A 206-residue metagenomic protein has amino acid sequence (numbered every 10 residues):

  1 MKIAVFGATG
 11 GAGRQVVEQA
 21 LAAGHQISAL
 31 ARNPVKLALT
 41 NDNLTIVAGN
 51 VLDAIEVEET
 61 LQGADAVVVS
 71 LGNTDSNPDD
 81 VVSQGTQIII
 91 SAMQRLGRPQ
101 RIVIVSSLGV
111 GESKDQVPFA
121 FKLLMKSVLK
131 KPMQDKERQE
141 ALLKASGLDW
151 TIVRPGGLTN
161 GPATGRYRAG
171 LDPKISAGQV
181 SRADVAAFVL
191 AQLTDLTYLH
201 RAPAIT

Functional and structural regions predicted by a protein language model:
I3-A23: N-terminal Rossmann NAD(P)H-binding glycine-rich loop of SDR-like oxidoreductase domains
L30-V35, N50-V51: N-terminal Rossmann-fold cofactor-binding loop
T45-A64: Conserved Rossmann-fold cofactor-binding substructure of NAD(P)-dependent oxidoreductases
L61, D65-V68, V103: N-terminal Rossmann-like NAD(P) cofactor-binding module of classical short-chain dehydrogenase/reductase
T74-I102, Q134, R138: NAD(P)-cofactor binding segment of oxidoreductase domains
T86, V153, V180-L190, R201: Substrate-positioning beta->alpha
E140-G161: Conserved beta-loop-beta element that borders a ligand/cofactor-binding pocket
P162-Y167, Q192-R201: Glycine/proline-rich active-site loop of Rossmann-fold NAD(P)-dependent oxidoreductases
